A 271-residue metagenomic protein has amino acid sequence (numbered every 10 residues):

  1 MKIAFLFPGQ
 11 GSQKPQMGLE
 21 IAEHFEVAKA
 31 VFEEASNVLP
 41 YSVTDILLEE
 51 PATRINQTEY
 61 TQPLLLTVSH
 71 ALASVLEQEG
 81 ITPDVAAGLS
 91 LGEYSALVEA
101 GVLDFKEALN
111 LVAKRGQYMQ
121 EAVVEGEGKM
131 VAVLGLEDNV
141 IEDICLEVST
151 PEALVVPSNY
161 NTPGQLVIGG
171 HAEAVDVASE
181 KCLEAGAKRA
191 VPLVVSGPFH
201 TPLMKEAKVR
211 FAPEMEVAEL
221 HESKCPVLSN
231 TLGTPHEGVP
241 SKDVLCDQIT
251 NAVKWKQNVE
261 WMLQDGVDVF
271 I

Functional and structural regions predicted by a protein language model:
M1-I141, E147, L193, V269-I271: FabD-like malonyl-/acyl-CoA
G9, K188, H200, V253-I271: Conserved catalytic block of serine-dependent lipid acyl chemistry
Q10-S12, L39, A100-T250: Alpha/beta catalytic cores of group-transfer enzymes, especially the acyltransferase/condensing modules of polyketide
Q16, S69, P240-L245, L263-D265: Short, local alpha-helical segments
V27, T250-K254: Soluble or luminal CAZymes and related metallo-dependent hydrolases
E77, L183, L263-Q264: Non-catalytic positions within long, well-ordered alpha-helices that form the structural scaffold/packing of enzyme
G80, S90, G186, E219 (+1 more regions): Conserved functional loop/turn residues at catalytic and ligand-binding sites
